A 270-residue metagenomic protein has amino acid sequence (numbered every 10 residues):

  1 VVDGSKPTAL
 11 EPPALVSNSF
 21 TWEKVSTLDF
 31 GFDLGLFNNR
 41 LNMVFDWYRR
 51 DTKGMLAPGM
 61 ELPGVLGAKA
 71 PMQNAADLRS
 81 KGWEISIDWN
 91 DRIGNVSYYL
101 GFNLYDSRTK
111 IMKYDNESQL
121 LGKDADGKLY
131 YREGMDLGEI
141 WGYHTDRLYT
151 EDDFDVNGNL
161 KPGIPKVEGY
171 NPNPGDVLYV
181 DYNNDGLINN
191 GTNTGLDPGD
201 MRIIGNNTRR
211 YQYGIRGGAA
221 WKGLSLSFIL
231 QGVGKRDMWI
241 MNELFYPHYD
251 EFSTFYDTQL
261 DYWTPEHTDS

Functional and structural regions predicted by a protein language model:
V1-I140: Extracellular/periplasmic, surface-exposed regions of secreted and cell-surface proteins
L36, T208-R209, S270: Proline-rich low-complexity regions
L41-M43, Y98-L100, I215, W221 (+1 more regions): Transmembrane beta-strands of outer-membrane beta-barrel proteins
Y48-G54, L62-G64, G232-R236, E243-Y249: Active/binding-pocket-proximal capping segment
A76, R92-N206, F245-H248, T254-D269: Conserved small-residue
P198-G199, R209-G223: Conserved SET/PR-domain catalytic core that frames the SAM/AdoMet-binding pocket
W221-M241: Glycine-rich phosphate/pyrophosphate-binding loops and their adjacent beta-strand/loop elements at enzyme active sites
